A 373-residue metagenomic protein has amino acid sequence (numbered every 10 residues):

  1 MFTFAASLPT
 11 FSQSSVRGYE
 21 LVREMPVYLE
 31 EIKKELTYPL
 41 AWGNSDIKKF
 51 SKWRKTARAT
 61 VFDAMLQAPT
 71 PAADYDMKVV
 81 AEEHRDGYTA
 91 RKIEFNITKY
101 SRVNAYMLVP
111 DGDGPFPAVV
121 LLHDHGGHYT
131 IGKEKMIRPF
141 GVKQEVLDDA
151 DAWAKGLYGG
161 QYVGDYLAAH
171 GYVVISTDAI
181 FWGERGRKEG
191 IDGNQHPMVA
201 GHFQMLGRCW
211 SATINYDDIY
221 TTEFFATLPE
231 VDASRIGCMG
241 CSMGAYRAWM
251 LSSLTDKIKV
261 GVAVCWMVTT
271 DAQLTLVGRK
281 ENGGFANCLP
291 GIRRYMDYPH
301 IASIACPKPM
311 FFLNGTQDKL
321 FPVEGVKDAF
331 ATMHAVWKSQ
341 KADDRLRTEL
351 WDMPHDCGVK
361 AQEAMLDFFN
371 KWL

Functional and structural regions predicted by a protein language model:
L8-T89, I97, G132, L373: N-terminal targeting or regulatory segments adjacent to alpha/beta-hydrolase or S9 domains
E82-V142: Glycine-rich active-site/cofactor-binding loop and its immediate structural neighborhood
G114, L121-Y216, A226-T227, A272-T275: Cap/lid segment of the alpha/beta-hydrolase catalytic domain
M198-L206, Y220, K259-A302, P322 (+2 more regions): Mobile cap/lid helix-loop segments that gate and shape the active-site cleft of serine hydrolases
E230-S242: Alpha/beta-hydrolase fold nucleophile elbow
G240-M250: Glycine-rich nucleophile elbow surrounding the catalytic serine of serine-hydrolase chemistry
F285, A331-L373: C-terminal catalytic histidine-bearing segment of alpha/beta-hydrolase fold enzymes
A305, F312-N314: Short beta-strand/loop motif that positions the catalytic acidic residue of the alpha/beta-hydrolase fold
